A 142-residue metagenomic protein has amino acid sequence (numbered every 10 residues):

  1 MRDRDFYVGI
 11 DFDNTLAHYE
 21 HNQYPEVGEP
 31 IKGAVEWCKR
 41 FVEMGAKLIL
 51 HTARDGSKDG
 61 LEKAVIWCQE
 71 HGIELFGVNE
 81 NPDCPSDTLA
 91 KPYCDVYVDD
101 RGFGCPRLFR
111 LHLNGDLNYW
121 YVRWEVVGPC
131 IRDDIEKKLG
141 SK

Functional and structural regions predicted by a protein language model:
M1-K142: Catalytic phosphate/metal-binding cores of nucleic-acid and nucleotide-processing enzymes, i.e., regions that mediate
